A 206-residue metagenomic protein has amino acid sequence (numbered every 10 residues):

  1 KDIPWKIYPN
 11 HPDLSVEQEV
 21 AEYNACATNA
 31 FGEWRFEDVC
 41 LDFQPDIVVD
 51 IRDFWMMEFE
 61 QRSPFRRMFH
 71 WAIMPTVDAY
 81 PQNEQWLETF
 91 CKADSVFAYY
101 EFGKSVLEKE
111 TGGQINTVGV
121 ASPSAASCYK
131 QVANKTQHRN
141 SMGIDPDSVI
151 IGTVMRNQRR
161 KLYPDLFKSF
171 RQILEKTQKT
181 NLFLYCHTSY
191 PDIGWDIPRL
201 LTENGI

Functional and structural regions predicted by a protein language model:
I3-K92, E101-F102: Extended catalytic core of nucleotide-activated donor transferases of GT-like folds
P64-R66, G194-I206: Nucleotide-activated donor-binding/catalytic signature segment of Leloir-type glycosyltransferases, i.e., the conserved
R66-H70, A93-D94, G113-N116, T180-L182: A short helix->loop->beta-strand "cap" motif at the edges of active sites that frequently abuts
M74, Y99, A121, T153-N157 (+1 more regions): Short hydrophobic "strand-cap" motifs at the C-terminus of beta-strands
K92-N134: Donor nucleotide-sugar binding/catalytic pocket of nucleotide-sugar-dependent glycosyltransferases
Q131-I150, L174-K179: Nucleotide-sugar donor-binding and catalytic loop/hinge architecture of NDP-sugar-dependent glycosyltransferases
D145-K161, F167, L184-C186: Conserved donor-binding/catalytic core segment of Leloir-type glycosyltransferases
F170-L174, L201: A conserved amphipathic alpha-helix that caps or lines the catalytic cleft of carbohydrate- and lipid-modifying enzymes
